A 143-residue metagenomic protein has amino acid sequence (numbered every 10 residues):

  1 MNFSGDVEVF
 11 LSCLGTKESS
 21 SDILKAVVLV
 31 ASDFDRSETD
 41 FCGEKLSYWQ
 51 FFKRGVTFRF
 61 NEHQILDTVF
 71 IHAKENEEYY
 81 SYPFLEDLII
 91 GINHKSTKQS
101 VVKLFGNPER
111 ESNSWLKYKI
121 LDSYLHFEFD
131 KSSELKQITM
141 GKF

Functional and structural regions predicted by a protein language model:
N2-G5, V9, C13-H72, N93-F143: A cross-family detector of function-defining hotspots
E75-I92: A low-complexity, Ser/Thr/Gly/Pro-enriched, surface-exposed linker/loop concept that marks segments flanking
